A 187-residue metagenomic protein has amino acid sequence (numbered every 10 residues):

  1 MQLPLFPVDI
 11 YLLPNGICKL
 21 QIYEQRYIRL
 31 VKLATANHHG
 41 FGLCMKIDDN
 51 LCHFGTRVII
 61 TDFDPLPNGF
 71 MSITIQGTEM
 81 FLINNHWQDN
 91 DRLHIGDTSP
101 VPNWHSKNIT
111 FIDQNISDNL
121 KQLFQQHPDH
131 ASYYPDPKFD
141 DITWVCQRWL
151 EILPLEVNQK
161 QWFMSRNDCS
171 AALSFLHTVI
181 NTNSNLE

Functional and structural regions predicted by a protein language model:
M1-E187: N-terminal low-complexity, acidic/polar interaction/targeting segments
